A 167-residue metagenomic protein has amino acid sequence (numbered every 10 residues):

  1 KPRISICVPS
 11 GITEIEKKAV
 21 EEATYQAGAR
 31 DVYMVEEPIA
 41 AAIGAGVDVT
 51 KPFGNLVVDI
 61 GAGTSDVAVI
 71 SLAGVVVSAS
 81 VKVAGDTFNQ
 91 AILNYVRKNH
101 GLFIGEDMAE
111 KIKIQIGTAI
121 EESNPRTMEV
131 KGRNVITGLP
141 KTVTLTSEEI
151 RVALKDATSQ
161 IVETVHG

Functional and structural regions predicted by a protein language model:
K1-A62, A68-G167: Nucleotide/phosphate-binding catalytic cleft detector across ATP-hydrolyzing and phosphate-transferring enzymes
